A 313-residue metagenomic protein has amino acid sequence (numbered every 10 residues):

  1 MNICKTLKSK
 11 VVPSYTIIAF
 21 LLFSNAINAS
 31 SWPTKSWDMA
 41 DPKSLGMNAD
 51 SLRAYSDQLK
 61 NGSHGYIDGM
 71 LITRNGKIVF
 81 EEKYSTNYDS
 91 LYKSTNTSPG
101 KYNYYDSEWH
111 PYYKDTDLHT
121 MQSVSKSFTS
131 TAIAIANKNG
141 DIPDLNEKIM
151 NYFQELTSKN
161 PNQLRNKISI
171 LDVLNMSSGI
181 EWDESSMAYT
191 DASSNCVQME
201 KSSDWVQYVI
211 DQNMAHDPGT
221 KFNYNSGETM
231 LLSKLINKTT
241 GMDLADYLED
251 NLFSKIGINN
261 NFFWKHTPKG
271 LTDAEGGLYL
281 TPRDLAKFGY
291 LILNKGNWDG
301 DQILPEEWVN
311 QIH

Functional and structural regions predicted by a protein language model:
M1-S9: N-terminal secretory signal peptides that target proteins for export/translocation
I3, L21, A26-Y113, K138-I142 (+4 more regions): N-terminal leader/targeting segments and the immediately adjacent pre-domain N-terminus
T16-I17, A26-I27, N297: Cleavable N-terminal signal peptides
S56, K60, A134-N137, M150 (+9 more regions): Non-transmembrane alpha-helical segments in soluble domains of secreted/periplasmic/extracellular proteins
G76, P99-K101, E108, D117-L145 (+3 more regions): Active-site SXXK
E82, L91-E108, E147-Q154, A188-D217 (+1 more regions): Short, charged, amphipathic alpha-helices and their helix-cap/turn boundaries
W109-H110, D115, N139-I180, D211-M214 (+2 more regions): Active-site helix/loop module of the DD-peptidase/beta-lactamase fold, centered on the serine-lysine SxxK catalytic
S203, Q207-N213, T220-F222, T240 (+2 more regions): Penicillin-binding protein/beta-lactamase superfamily catalytic region
